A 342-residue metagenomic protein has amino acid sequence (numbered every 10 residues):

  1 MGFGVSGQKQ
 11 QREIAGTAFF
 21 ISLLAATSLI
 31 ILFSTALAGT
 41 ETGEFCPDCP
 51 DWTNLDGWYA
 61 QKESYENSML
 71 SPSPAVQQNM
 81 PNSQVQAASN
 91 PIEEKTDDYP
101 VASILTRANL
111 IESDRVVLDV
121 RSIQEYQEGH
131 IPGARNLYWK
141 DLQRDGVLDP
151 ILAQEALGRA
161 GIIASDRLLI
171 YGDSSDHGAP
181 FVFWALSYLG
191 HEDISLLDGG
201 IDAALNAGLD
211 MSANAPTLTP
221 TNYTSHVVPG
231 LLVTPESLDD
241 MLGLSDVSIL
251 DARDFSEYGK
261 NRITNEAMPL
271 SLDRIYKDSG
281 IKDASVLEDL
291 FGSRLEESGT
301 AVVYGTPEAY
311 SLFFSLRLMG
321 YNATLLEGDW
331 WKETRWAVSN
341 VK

Functional and structural regions predicted by a protein language model:
G2-G7, Q11-F19, L24, L32-V116 (+3 more regions): Rhodanese-like catalytic fold shared by cysteine-dependent sulfurtransferases and DSP/PTP-type phosphatases
